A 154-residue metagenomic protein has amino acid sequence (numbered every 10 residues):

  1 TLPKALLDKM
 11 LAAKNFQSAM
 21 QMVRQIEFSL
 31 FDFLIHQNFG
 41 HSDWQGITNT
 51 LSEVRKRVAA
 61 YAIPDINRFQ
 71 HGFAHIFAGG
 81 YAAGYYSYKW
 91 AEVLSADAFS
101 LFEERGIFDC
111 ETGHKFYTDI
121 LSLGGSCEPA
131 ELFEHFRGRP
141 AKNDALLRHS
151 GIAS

Functional and structural regions predicted by a protein language model:
T1-S154: Cation-handling catalytic/transport regions enriched in His/Asp/Glu
